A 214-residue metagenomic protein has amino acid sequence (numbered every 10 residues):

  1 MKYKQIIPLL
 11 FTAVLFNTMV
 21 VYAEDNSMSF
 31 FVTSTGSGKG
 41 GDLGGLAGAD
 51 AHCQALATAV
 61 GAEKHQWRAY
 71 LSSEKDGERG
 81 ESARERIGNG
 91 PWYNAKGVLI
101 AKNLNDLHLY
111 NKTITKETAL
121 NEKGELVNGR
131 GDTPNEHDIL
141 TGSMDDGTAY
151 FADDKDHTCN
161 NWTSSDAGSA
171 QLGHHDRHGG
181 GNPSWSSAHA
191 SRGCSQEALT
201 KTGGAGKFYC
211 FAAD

Functional and structural regions predicted by a protein language model:
M1-L9: Bacterial N-terminal signal peptides that target proteins for export
P8-T18: Bacterial N-terminal signal peptides
V21-D214: Secreted/extracellular ectodomain signature
